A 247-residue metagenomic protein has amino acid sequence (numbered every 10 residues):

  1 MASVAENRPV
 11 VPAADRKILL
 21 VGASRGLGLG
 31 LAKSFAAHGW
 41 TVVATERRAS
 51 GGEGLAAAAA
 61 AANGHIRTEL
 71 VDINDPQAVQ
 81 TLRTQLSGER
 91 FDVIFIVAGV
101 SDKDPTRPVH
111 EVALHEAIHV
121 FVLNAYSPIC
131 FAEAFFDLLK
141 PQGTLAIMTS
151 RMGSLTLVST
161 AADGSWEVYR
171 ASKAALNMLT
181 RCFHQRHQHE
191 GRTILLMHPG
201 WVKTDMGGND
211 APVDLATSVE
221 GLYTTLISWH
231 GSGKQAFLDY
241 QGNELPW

Functional and structural regions predicted by a protein language model:
V21, F91-G99, N124, I147 (+1 more regions): Rossmann-fold scaffold of SDR-type NAD(P)-dependent oxidoreductases
S24, G28-K33: N-terminal Rossmann NAD(P)H-binding glycine-rich loop of SDR-like oxidoreductase domains
H38-G54: Conserved glycine-rich Rossmann-like NAD(P)H-binding loop of the short-chain dehydrogenase/reductase
A59-Q77: Rossmann-fold cofactor-recognition segment
I73-E89: Conserved Rossmann-fold cofactor-binding substructure of NAD(P)-dependent oxidoreductases
V100-F121, Y126-I129, T144-Q188: Catalytic loop of short-chain dehydrogenase/reductase
H189, L196-M197, G208-W247: C-terminal helical subdomain
P199-D205: Short, flexible catalytic-loop segment of classical short-chain dehydrogenase/reductase
